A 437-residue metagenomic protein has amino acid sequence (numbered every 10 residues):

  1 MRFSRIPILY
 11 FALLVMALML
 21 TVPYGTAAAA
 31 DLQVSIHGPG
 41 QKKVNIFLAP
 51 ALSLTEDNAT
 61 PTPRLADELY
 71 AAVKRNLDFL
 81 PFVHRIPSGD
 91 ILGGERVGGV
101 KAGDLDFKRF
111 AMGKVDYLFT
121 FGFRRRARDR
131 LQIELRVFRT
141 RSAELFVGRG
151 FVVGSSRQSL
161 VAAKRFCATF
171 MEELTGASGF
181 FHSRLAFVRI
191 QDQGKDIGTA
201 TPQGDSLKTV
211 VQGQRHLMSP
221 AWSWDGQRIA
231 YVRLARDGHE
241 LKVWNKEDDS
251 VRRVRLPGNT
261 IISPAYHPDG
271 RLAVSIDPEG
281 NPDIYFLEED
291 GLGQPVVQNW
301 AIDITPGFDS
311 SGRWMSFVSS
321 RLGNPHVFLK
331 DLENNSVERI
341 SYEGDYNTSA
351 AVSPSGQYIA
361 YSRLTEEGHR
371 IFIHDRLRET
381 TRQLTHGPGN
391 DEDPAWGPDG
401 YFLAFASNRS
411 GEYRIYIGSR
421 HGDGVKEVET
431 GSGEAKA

Functional and structural regions predicted by a protein language model:
R2-A12: Bacterial N-terminal signal peptides that target proteins for export
Y10-P23: Bacterial N-terminal signal peptides
D31, Q41-N45, A49, R64 (+8 more regions): Extracytoplasmic
D31-L32, V100-T169: Amphipathic beta-strand/beta-sheet edge segments enriched in Tyr/Trp
S35-L105, F119: Short beta-strand->alpha-helix linker/helix-N-cap micro-motif that forms a surface specificity/interaction loop
Q158-S159, E173, Q214-V232, S250-S275 (+5 more regions): Conserved beta-propeller blade repeats
E172-G194, T199: Mid-sequence helix-capping/hinge segment at a functional interface
Q193-K208, V232-R253, R271, D277-P295 (+6 more regions): Beta-propeller blade-edge and WD-like acidic-aromatic loop motif
